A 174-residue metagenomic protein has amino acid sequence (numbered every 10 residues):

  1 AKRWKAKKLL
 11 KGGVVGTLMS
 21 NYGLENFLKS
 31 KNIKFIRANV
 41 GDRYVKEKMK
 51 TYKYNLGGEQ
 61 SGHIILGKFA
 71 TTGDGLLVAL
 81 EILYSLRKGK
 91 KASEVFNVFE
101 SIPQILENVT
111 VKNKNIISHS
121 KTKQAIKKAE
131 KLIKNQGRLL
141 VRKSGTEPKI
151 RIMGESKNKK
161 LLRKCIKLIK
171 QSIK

Functional and structural regions predicted by a protein language model:
A1-W4: Anionic ligand-binding catalytic core segments
A6-K174: Phosphate-binding and adjacent anionic-ligand microenvironments
